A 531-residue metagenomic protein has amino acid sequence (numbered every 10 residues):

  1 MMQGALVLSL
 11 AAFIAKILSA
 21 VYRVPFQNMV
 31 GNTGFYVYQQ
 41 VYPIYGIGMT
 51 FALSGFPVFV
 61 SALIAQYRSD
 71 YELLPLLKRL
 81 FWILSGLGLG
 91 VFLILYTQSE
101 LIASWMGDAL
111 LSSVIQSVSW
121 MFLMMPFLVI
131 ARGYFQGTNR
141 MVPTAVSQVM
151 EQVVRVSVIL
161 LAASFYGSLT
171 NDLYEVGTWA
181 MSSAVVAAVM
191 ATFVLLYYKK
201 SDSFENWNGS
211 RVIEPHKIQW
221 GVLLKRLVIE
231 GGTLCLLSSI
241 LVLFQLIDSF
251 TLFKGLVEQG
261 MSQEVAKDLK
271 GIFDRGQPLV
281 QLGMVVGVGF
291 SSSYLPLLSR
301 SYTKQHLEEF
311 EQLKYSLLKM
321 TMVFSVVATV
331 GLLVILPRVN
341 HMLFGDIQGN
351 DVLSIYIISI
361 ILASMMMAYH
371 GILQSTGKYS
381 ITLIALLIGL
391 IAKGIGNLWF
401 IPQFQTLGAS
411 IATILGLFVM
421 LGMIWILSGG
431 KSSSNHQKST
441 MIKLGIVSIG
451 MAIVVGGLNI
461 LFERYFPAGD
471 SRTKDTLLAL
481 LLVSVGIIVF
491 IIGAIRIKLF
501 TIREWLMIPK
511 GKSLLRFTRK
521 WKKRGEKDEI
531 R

Functional and structural regions predicted by a protein language model:
M1-L18, P215-L241, E504-R531: N-terminal membrane topogenesis motif
M1-V58, S85, Y96, T233-K254: Signature of the first transmembrane helix
A65-F81, D268-I355, I361: Specific pore-lining/lateral-gate transmembrane helices of multi-pass inner-membrane transport and insertion machines
G90-L110, V327-G345: Short membrane-interface helical motifs at transmembrane helix boundaries in multi-pass membrane transporters
P126-S147, I358-L387: Membrane-interface junctions at transmembrane-helix termini in multi-pass inner-membrane proteins
V142, V153-V194, Y198, S380 (+3 more regions): Membrane-interface helix-loop junctions in multi-pass transport and translocation proteins
A162-Y166, S182, V186-H216, L417-Y465 (+1 more regions): C-terminal transmembrane helix end/exit motif
V257, N459-R531: Membrane-proximal transmembrane or re-entrant/amphipathic helices at the cytosolic face
